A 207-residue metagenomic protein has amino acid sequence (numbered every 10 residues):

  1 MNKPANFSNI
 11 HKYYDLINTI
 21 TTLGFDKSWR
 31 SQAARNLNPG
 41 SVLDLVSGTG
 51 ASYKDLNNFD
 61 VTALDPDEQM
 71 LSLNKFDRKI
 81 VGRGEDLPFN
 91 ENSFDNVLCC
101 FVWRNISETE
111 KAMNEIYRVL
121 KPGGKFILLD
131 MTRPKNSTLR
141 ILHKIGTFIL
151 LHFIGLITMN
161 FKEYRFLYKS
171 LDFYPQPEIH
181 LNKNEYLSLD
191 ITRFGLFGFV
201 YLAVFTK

Functional and structural regions predicted by a protein language model:
M1-Y13, G146: N-terminal, positively charged/glycine-rich alpha-helical extensions of SAM-dependent methyltransferases
I20-T21, S52, T132-N182: C-terminal alpha-helical "lid/dimerization" subdomain adjacent to the S-adenosyl-L-methionine
T22-P39: Conserved alpha-helix/loop element of class I SAM-dependent methyltransferases that forms part of the SAM/SAH-binding
L43-D86: Class I SAM-dependent methyltransferase SAM/SAH-binding core
E85-V97: A short acidic, Gly/Pro-enriched loop at the edge of an enzyme's catalytic core that lines a small-molecule cofactor
N96-E108: A short SAM/SAH-binding and catalytic strip from SAM-dependent methyltransferases
E110-P122: A short glycine-rich, Lys/Arg-flanked "PGG" loop and its adjoining helix->strand segment in the class I
G124-M131: Conserved beta-strand signature within the Rossmann-like core of class I S-adenosyl-L-methionine
